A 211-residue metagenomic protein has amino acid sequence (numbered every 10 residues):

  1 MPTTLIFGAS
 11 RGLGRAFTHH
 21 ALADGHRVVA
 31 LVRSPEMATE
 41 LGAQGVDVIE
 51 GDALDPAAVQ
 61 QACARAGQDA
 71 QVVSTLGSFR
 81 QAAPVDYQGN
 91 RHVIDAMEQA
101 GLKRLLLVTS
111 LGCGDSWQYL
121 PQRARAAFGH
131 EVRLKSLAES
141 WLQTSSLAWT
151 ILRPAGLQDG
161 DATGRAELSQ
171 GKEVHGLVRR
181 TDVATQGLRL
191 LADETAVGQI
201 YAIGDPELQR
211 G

Functional and structural regions predicted by a protein language model:
P2-T3, S10-G12, V174-G211: Mid/C-terminal beta-alpha module of Rossmann-like enzyme folds, strongest in SDR-family dehydrogenases/epimerases
T3-H26: N-terminal Rossmann NAD(P)H-binding glycine-rich loop of SDR-like oxidoreductase domains
L31-E36, D52-A53: N-terminal Rossmann-fold cofactor-binding loop
E50-D69: Conserved Rossmann-fold cofactor-binding substructure of NAD(P)-dependent oxidoreductases
A70-L105, S136-L137: NAD(P)-cofactor binding segment of oxidoreductase domains
A82, G112-W117, L157-G160: Conserved catalytic-site region of short-chain dehydrogenase/reductase
A83-Y87, A124-L137, E173-T181: Short-chain dehydrogenase/reductase
L137-D161: Conserved beta-loop-beta element that borders a ligand/cofactor-binding pocket
